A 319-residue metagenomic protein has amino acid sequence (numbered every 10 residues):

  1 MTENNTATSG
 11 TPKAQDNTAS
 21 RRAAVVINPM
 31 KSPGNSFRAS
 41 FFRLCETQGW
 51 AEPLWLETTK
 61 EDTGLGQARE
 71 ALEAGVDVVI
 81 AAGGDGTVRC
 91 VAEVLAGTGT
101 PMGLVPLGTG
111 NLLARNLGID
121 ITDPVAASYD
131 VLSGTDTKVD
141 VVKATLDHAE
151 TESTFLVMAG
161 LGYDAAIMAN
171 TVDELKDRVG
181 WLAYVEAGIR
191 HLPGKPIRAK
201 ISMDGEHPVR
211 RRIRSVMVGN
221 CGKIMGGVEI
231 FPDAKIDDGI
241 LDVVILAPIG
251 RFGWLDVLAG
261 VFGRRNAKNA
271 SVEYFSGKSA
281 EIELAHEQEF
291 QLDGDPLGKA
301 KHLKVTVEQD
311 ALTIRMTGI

Functional and structural regions predicted by a protein language model:
M1-V79, R89: ATP/NTP phosphate-donor binding region
E3-N5, G10, M203-G205, R210 (+2 more regions): ATP/nucleoside-binding phosphotransfer catalytic cores, i.e., glycine-rich phosphate-binding loops
T58, G97-P101, L107-R214: Catalytic core of DAGKc-family lipid kinases
A81-D85: N-terminal glycine-rich "phosphate-gripper" loop used for MgATP/nucleotide binding and carboxylate activation
T87-T100: Short Gly/Thr/Asp-enriched flexible loops that form oxyanion-binding sites at enzyme active sites
G160, D164, M217-I230, P296: Glycine-rich phosphate/pyrophosphate-binding beta-alpha loops
L175-A183, V218, I224-G226, P232-G253: Gly/Ser/Thr-rich active-site loops/lids in small-molecule metabolic enzymes that frequently grip phosphoryl groups
